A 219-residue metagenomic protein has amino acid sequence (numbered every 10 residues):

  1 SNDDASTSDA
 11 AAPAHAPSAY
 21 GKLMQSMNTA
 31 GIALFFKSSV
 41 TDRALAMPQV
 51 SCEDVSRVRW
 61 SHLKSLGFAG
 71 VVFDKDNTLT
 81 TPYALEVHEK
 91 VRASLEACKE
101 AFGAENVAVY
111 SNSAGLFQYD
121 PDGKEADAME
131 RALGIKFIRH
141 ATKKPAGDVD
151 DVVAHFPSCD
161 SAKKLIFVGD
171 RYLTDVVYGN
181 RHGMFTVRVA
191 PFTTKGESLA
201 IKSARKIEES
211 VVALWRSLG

Functional and structural regions predicted by a protein language model:
S1-A5, D9-A69, A84-E86, V91-G219: Asp-based, Mg2+/Mn2+-dependent phosphohydrolase catalytic module
A69-P82: Asp-based phosphoryl-transfer active-site loop
